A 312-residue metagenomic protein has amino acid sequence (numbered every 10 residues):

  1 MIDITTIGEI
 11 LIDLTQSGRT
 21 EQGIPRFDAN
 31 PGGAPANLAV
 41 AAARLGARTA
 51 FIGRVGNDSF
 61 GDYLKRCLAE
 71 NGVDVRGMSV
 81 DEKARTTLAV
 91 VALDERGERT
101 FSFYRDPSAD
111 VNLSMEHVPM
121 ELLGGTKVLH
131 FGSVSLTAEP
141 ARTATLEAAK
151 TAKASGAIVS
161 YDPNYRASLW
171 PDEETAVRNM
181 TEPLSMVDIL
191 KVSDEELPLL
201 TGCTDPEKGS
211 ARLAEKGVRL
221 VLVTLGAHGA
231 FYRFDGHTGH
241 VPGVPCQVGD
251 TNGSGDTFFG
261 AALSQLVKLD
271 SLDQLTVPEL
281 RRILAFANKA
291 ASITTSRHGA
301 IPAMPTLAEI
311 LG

Functional and structural regions predicted by a protein language model:
M1-D74: Glycine-rich phosphate/adenosyl-contacting loop at the front of the ribokinase-like
M1-T5, K150, P206-G312: Conserved phosphate-binding/catalytic region of the ribokinase-like
T6-I7, G77, S160-Y161, K191-V192 (+1 more regions): General beta-strand structural signal in soluble alpha/beta enzymes
V40, L88-A92, G229-Y232: Short beta-strand scaffold segments in enzyme catalytic cores
R48-F131, G312: Conserved N-terminal subdomain of the carbohydrate kinase-like
V134-A211, H228-G229: Conserved beta-alpha-beta core of the PfkB/ribokinase-like small-molecule kinase fold
